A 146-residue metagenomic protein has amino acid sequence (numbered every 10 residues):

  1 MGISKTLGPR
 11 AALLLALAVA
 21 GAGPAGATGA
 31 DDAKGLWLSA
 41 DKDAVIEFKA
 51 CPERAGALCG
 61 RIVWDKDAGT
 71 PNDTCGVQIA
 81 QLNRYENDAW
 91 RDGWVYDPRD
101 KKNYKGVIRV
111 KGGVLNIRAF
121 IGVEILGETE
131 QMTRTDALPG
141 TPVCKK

Functional and structural regions predicted by a protein language model:
M1-L7: N-terminal secretory signal peptides that target proteins for export/translocation
R10-A22: Bacterial N-terminal signal peptides
A25-L36, V143: N-terminal helix-cap/turn-to-beta initiation motif at the start of protein domains
D31-G106: Central antiparallel beta-sheet cores of small beta-barrel/beta-sandwich binding domains
I117-R118: Ligand-binding face of N-terminal immunoglobulin V-set domains in extracellular IgSF glycoproteins
G122-K146: Edge beta-strand at a domain terminus
